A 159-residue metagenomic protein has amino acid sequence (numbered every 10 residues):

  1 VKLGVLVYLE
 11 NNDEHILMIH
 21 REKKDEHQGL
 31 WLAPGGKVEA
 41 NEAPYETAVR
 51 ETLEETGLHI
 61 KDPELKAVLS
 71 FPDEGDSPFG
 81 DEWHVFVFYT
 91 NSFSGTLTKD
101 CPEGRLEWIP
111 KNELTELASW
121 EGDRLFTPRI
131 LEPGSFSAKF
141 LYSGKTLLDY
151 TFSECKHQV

Functional and structural regions predicted by a protein language model:
V1-L17, K37: Conserved N-terminal beta-strand and adjoining loop/helix that marks the start of the Nudix/MutT-like hydrolase domain
L3, L65, H84: Residues that flank catalytic or metal-binding motifs in active/ligand-binding sites
V5, Q28-L30: A positional/architectural concept
E10-E14, K24, F71, N91-T96 (+1 more regions): Short, charged/polar surface micro-motifs in flexible loops or helix N-caps
W31-G35: Conserved acetyl-CoA binding element of GNAT-fold acetyltransferases
V38-K61, P72-R129, T151-V159: Unchanged
F136-V159: Acidic/histidine-enriched, glycine/proline-rich intrinsically disordered or flexible terminal extensions
